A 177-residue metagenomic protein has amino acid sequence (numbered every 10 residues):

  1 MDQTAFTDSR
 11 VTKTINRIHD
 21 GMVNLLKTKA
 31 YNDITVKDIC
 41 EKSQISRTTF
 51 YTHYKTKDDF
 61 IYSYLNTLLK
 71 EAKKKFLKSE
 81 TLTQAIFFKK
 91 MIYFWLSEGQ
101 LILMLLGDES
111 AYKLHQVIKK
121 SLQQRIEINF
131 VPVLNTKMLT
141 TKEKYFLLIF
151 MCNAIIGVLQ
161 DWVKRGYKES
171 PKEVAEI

Functional and structural regions predicted by a protein language model:
M1-V11: N-terminal intrinsically disordered/low-complexity leader segments
T12-V23, N32-V36, E41-Q44, Y51-T81 (+2 more regions): An amphipathic alpha-helix adjacent to DNA-recognition modules
T14, Y64, L68, M91 (+5 more regions): Hydrophobic/aromatic residues within well-ordered alpha-helical segments
T28-Y31, R165: Short helix-capping/hinge SLiMs at alpha-helix to coil transitions
I34-T35, L103-L105, L114, P171: Short, hydrophobic secondary-structure boundary micro-motifs
L68-K75, E98, I102, R125-V133: A short secondary-structure junction motif
A111-T136, K142-I156: Amphipathic alpha-helical packing segments from all-alpha helical-bundle domains
T141-I177: Hydrophobic alpha-helical segments that form the core of small-molecule binding pockets and/or dimer interfaces
